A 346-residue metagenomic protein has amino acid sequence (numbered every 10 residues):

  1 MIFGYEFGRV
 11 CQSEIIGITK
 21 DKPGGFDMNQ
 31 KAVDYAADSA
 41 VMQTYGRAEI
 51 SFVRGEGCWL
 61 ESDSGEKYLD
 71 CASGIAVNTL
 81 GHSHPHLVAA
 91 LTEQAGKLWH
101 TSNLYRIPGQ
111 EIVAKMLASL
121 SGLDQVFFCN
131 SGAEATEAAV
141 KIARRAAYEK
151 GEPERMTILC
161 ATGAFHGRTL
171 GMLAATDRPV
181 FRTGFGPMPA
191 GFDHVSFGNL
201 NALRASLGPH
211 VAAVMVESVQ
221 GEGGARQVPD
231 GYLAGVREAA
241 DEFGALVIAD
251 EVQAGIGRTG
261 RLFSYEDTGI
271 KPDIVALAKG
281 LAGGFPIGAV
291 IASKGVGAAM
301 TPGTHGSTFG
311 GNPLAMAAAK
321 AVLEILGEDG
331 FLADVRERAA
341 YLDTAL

Functional and structural regions predicted by a protein language model:
I2-F3, D21: Intrinsically disordered, low-complexity proline-rich regions
F3-F7, F26: Aromatic (phenylalanine/tyrosine) cluster motif
C11-D27: Short, Lys/Arg-enriched N-terminal segments with co-localized hydrophobic residues within the first ~10-30 amino acids
M28-L346: Conserved N-terminal phosphate-binding loop of PLP-dependent enzymes in the Aspartate aminotransferase
